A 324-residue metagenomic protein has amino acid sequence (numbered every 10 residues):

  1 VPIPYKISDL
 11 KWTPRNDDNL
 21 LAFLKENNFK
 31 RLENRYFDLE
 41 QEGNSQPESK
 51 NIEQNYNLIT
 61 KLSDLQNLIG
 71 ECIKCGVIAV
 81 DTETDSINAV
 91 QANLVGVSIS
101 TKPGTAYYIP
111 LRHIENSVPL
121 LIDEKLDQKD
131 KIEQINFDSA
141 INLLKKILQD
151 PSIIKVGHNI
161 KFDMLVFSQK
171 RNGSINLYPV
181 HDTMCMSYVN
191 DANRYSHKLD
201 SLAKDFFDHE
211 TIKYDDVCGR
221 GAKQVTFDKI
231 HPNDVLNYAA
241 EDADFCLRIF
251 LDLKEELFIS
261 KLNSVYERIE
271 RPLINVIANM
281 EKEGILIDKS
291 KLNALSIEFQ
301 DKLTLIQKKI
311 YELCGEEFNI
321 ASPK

Functional and structural regions predicted by a protein language model:
V1-K131, N176-Y178, R194, L202 (+3 more regions): Conserved "right-hand" nucleotidyltransferase catalytic core of DNA-directed polymerases
A79, S152-I160: Acidic beta-strand-to-loop metal/phosphate-binding motif
I87-N88, V97, K161-G173, M186-N190: Short active-site loop/helix that positions an aromatic residue
G104-T105, P151-I153, L177, T183: Short glycine-/polar-rich loops that comprise or flank the Walker A/P-loop and associated switch/sensor motifs
N136-S152: Short, basic/hydrophobic alpha-helical segments
D138-I141, K161, T183, S196-D200 (+1 more regions): Amphipathic alpha-helical transducer elements in NTP-driven molecular machines
K146, L165-Q169, Y188, S201 (+3 more regions): Residue-level signal for well-ordered alpha-helical scaffold segments within enzymatic catalytic domains
